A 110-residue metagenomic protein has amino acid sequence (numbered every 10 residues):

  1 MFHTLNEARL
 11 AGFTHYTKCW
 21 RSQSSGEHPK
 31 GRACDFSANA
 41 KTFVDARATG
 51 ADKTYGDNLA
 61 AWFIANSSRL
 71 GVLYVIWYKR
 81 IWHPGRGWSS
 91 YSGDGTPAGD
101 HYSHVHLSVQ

Functional and structural regions predicted by a protein language model:
M1-P84, Y102-Q110: Secreted/periplasmic proteins that engage bacterial cell-wall peptidoglycan
P84-T96: Low-complexity, intrinsically disordered Gly/Pro/Thr-rich segments
G93-D100, S108: Short, exposed beta-strand-loop hairpins at the edges of beta-sheets in extracellular/periplasmic proteins
